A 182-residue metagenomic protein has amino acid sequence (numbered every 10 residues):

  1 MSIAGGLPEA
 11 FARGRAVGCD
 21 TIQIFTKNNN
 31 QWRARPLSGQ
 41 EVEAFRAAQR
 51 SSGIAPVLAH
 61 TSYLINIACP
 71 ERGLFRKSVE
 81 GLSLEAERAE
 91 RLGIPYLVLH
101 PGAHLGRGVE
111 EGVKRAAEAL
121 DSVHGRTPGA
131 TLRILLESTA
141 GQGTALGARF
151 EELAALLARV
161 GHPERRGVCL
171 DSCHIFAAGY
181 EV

Functional and structural regions predicted by a protein language model:
M1-T61, I65, C69-E87: N-terminal pre-domain/capping segments
S2-A4, K27-N29, T61-L64, G102-H104 (+2 more regions): Active-site beta-loop-alpha junctions enriched in small/polar residues
I67-G167: Active-site acidic/histidine proton-transfer and metal-coordination neighborhood in alpha/beta enzyme cores
L170: Short loop/edge segments at beta-strand edges and connector loops that shape dinucleotide/nucleotide cofactor-binding
Y180-V182: Short, intrinsically disordered, charge-balanced linker/junction segments flanking boundaries in proteins
